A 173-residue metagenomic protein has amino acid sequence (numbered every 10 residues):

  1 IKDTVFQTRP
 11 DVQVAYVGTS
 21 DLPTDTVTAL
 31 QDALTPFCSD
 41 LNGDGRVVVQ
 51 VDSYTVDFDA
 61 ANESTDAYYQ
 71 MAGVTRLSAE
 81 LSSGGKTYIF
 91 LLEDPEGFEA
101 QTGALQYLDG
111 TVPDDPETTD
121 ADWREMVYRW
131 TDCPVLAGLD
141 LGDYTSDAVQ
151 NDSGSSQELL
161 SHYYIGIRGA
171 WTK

Functional and structural regions predicted by a protein language model:
I1-T19, T26, L30: Gram-positive cell-envelope targeting signals
P10-Q13, D44-R46, G84-Y88: Loop/turn elements at helix/coil->beta-strand transitions in domains of secreted/extracellular proteins
T19-P23, P95-E99, W171-T172: Solvent-exposed loop/turn segments at secondary-structure junctions within structured extracellular/periplasmic domains
T24-V48: Short, polar/charged alpha-helical segment
D40-S53, F58-N62: Acidic, glycine-anchored loop motifs typical of Ca2+
T55-M71, A79-I89, Q157-K173: Extracytoplasmic/periplasmic substrate-recognition and gating elements
D66-V135: Extracytoplasmic "Venus flytrap"/periplasmic binding protein-like
D120-K173: Periplasmic solute-binding protein
